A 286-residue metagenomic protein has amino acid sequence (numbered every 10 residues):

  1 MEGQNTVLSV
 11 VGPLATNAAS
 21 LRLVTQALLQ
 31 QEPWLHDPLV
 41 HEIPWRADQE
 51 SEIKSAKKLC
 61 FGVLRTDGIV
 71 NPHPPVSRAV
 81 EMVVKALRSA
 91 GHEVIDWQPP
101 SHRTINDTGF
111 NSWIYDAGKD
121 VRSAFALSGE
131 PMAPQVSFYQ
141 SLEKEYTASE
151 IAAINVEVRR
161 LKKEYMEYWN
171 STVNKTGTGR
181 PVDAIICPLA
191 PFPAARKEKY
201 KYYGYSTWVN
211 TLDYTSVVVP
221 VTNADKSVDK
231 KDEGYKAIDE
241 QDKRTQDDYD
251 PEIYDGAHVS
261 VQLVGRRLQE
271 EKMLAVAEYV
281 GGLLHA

Functional and structural regions predicted by a protein language model:
M1-W45: A short core secondary-structure module
S9-T16, L142-K144, Q262-G265: Short, well-ordered beta-strand elements within core beta-sheets of diverse protein domains
L21-V24, Q140, L263: Buried hydrophobic packing segments
A27-T211, V221-I253, L268-K272, Y279-A286: Amidase signature
S216-P220: Short hydrophobic alpha-helical runs that function as membrane-insertion/retention elements
V259: Glycine-rich phosphate/pyrophosphate-binding loop shared by adenosine-nucleotide-utilizing enzymes
